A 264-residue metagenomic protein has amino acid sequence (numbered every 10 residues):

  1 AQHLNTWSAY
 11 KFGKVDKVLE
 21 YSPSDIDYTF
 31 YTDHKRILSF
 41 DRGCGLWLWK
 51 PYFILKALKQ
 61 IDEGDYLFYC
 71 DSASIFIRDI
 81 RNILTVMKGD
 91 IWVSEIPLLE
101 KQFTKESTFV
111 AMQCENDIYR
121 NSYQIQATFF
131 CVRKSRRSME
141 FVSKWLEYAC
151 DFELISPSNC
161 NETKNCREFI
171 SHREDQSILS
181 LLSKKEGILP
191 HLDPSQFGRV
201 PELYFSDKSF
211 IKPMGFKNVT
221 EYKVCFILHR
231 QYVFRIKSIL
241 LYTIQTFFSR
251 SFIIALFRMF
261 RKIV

Functional and structural regions predicted by a protein language model:
A1-V264: Glycosyltransferase catalytic domains, chiefly GT-A lineage
